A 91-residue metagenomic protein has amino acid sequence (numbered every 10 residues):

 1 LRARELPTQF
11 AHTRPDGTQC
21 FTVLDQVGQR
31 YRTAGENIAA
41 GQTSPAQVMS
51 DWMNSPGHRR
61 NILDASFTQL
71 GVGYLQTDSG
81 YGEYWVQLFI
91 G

Functional and structural regions predicted by a protein language model:
L1-G91: Functional surface patches built around histidine and acidic residues
